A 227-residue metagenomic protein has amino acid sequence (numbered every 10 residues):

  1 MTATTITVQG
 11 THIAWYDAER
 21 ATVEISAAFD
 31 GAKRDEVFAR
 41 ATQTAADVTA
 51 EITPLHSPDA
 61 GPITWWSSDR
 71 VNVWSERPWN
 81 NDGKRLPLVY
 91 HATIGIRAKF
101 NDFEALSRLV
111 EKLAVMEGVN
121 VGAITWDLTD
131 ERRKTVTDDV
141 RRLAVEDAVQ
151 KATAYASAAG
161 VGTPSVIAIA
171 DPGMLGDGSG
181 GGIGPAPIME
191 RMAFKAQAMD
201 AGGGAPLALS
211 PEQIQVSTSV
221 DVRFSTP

Functional and structural regions predicted by a protein language model:
M1-P227: Short, charge-dense linear interaction motifs
